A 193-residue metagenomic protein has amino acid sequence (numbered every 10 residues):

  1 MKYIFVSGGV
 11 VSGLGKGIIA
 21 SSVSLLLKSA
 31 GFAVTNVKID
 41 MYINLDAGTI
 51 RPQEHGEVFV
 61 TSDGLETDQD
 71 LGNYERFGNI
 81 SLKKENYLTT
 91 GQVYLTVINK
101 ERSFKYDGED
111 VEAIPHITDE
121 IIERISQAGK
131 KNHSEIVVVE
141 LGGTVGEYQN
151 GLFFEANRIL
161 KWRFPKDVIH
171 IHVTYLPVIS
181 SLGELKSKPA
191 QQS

Functional and structural regions predicted by a protein language model:
M1-S193: Flexible phosphate-sensing "switch/lid" loops adjacent to ATP/NTP-binding sites across phosphate-transfer
